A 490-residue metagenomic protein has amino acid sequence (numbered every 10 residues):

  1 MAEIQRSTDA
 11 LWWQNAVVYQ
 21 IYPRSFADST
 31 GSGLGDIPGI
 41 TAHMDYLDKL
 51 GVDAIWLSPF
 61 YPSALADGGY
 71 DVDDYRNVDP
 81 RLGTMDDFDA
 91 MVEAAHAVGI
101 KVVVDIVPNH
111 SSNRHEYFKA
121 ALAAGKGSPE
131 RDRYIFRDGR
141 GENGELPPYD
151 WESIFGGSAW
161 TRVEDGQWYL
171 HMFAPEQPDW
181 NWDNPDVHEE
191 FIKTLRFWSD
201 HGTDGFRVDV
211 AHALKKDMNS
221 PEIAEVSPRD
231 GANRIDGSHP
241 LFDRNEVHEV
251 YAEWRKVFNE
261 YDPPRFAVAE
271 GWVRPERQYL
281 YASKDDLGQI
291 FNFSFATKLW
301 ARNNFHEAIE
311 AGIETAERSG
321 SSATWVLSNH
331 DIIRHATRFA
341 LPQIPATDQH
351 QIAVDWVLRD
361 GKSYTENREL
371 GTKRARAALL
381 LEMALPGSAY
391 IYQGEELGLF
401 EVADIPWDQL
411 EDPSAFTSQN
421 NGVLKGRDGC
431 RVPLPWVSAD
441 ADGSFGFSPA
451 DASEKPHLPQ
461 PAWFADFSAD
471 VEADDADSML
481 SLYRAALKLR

Functional and structural regions predicted by a protein language model:
M1-R490: Active-site and adjacent substrate-binding regions of carbohydrate-active enzymes
